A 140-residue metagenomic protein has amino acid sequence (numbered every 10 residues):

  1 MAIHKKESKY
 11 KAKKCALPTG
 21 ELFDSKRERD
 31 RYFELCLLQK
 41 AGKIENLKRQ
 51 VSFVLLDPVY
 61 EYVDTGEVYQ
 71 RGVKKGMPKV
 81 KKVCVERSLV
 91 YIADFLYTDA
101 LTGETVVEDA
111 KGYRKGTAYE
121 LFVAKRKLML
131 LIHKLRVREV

Functional and structural regions predicted by a protein language model:
M1-V140: Electrostatic, structured charged patches in enzyme active sites and in nucleic-acid/phosphate-binding
